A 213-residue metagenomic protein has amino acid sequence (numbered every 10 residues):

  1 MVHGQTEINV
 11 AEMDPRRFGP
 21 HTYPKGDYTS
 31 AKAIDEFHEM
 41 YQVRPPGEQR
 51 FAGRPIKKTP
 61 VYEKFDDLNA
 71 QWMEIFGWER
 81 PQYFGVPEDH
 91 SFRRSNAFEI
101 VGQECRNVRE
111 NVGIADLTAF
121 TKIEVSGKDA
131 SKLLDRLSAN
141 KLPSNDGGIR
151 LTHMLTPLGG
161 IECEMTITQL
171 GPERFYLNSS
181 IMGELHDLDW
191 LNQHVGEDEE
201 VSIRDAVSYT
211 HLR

Functional and structural regions predicted by a protein language model:
V2-R213: Glycine/proline-enriched, intrinsically flexible loops and inter-domain linkers
